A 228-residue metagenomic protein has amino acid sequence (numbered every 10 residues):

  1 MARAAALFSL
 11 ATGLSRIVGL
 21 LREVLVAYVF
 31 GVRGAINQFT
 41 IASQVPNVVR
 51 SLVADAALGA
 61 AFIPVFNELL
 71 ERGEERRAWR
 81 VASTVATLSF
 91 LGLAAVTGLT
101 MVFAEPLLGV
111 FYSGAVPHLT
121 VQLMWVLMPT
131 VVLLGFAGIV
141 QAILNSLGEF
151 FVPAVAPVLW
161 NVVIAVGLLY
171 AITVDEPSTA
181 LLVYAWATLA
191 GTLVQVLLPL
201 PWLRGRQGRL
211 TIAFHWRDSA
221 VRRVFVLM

Functional and structural regions predicted by a protein language model:
M1-M228: Membrane-embedded alpha-helical bundles of multi-pass transporters/translocases, especially carrier/permease families
